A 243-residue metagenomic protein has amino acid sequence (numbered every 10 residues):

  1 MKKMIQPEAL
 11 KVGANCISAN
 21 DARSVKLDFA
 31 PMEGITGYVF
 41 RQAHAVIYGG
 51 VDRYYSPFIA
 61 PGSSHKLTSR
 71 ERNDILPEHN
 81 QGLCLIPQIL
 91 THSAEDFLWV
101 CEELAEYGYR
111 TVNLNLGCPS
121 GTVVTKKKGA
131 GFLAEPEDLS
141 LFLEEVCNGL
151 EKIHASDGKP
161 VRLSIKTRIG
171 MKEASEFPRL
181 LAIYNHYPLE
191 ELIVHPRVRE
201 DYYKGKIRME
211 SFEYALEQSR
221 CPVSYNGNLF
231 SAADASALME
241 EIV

Functional and structural regions predicted by a protein language model:
K2-V243: Flavin-dependent oxidoreductase catalytic cores
